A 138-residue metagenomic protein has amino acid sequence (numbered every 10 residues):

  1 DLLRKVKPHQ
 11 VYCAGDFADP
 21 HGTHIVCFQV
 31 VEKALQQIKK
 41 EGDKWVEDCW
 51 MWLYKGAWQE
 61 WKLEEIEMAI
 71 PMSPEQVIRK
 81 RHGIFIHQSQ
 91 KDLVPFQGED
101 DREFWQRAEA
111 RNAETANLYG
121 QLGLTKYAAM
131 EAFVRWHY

Functional and structural regions predicted by a protein language model:
D1-Y138: Metal-dependent de-N-acetylase/amidase catalytic core
